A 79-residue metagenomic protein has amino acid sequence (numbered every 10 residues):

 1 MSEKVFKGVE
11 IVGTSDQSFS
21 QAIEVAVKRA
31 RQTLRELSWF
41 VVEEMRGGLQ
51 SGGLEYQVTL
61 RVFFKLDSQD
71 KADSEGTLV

Functional and structural regions predicted by a protein language model:
S2-F40: Short, well-ordered alpha-helical segments
V41, M45-V79: A cross-kingdom feature marking charged/low-complexity
